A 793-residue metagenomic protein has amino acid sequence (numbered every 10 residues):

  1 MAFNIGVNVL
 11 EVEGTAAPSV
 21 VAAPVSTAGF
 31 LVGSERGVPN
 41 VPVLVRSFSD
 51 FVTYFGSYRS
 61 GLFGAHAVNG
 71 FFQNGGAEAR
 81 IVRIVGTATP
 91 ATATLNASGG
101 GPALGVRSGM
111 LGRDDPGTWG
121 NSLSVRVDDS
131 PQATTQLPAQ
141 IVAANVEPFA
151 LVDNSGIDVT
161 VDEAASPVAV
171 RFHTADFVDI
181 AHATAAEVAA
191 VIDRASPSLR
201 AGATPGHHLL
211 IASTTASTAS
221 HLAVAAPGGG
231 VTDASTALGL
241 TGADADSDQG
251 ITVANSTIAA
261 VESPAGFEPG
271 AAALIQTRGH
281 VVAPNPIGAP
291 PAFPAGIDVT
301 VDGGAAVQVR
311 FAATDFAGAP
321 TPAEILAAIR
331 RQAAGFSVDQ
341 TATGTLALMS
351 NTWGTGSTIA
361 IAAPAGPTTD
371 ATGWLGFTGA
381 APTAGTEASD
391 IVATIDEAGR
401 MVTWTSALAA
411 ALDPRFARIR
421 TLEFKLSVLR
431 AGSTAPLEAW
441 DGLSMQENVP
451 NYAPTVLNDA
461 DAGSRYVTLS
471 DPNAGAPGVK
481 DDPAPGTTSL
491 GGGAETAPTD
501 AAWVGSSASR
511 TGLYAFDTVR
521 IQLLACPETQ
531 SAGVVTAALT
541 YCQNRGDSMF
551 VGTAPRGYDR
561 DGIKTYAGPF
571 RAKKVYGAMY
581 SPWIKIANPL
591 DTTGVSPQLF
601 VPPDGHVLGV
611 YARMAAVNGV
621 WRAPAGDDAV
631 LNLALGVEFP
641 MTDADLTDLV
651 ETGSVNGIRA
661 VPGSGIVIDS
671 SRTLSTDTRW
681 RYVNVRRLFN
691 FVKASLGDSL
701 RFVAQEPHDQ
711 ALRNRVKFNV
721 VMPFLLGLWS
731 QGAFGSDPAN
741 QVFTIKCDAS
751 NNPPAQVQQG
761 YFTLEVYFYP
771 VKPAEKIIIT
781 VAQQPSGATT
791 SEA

Functional and structural regions predicted by a protein language model:
M1-T92, L429-T434, P477, A484 (+3 more regions): Structured, hydrophobic secondary-structure cores that serve as assembly/anchoring elements
D50-F55, G70, P90-A139, A143-P454: Extended, beta-strand-rich, solvent-exposed assembly scaffolds of outer structural proteins
F177-D179, A183, A462-S464, A474: Peri-functional-center coupling elements
A181-A185, G318-P322, E495-S509, V716-K717: Phosphate/oxyanion-binding active-site loops and adjacent basic polyanion-contact surfaces
Q446-Y452, A462, S531, D709: Polar helix-capping/helix-linker motif
S470-V504: Long, low-complexity, polar/charged, intrinsically disordered or flexibly structured peripheral segments
